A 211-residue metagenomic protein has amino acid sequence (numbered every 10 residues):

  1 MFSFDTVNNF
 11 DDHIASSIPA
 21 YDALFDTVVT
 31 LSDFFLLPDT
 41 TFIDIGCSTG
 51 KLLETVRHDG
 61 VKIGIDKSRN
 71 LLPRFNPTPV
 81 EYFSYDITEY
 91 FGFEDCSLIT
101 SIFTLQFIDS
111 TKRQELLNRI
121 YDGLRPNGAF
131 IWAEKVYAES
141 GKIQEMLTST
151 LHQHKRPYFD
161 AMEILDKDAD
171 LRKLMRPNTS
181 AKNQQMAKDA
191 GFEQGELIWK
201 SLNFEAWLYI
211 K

Functional and structural regions predicted by a protein language model:
D5-D22: Class I SAM-dependent methyltransferase Rossmann-like catalytic core, especially the SAM/SAH-binding loop
A20-P38: Conserved alpha-helix/loop element of class I SAM-dependent methyltransferases that forms part of the SAM/SAH-binding
I43, S48-E89: Class I SAM-dependent methyltransferase SAM/SAH-binding core
T100: A conserved beta-strand element that flanks and buttresses the S-adenosyl-L-methionine
Q114-P126: A short glycine-rich, Lys/Arg-flanked "PGG" loop and its adjoining helix->strand segment in the class I
N127-K135: Conserved beta-strand signature within the Rossmann-like core of class I S-adenosyl-L-methionine
V136-K188: C-terminal alpha-helical "lid/dimerization" subdomain adjacent to the S-adenosyl-L-methionine
E193-K211: Core SAM-dependent methyltransferase catalytic element
